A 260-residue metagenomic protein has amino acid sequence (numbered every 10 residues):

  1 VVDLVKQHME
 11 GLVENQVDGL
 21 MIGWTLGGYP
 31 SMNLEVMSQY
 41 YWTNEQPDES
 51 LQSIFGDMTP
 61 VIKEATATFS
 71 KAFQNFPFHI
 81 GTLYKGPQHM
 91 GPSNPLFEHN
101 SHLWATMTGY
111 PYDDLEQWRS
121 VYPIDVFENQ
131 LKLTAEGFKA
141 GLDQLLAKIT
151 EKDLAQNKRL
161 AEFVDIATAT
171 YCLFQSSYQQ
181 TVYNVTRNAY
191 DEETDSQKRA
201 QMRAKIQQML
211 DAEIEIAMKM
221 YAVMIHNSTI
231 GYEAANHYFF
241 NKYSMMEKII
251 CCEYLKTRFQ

Functional and structural regions predicted by a protein language model:
V1-Q260: Substrate-binding groove of N-acetylhexosamine-processing glycoside hydrolases
